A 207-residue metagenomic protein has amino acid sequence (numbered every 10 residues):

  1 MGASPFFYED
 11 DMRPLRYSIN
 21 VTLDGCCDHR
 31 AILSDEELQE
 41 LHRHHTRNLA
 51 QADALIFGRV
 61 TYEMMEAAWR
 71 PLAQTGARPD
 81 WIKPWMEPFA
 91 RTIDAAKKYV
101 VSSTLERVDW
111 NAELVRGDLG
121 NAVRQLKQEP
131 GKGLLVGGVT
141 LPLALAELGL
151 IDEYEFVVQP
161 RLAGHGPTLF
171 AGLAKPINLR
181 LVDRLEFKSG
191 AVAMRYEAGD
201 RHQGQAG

Functional and structural regions predicted by a protein language model:
G2-D11: Short, Lys/Arg-enriched N-terminal segments with co-localized hydrophobic residues within the first ~10-30 amino acids
D11-L150, P160-G207: Portal/gating segments that form or line small-molecule/metal binding sites
E153: Short, conserved catalytic or interaction motifs in soluble domains
